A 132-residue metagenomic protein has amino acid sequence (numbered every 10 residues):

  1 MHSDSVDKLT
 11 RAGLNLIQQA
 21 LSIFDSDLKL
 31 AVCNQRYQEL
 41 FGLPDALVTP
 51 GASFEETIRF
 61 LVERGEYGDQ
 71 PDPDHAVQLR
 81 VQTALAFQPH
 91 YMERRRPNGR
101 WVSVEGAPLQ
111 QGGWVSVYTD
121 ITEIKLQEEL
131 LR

Functional and structural regions predicted by a protein language model:
M1, L109-R132: Sensory coupling linkers of modular signal transduction proteins
M1-D4, L9, A86-F87: Short, positively charged
S5-L28, E39, L130-R132: PAS/LOV and related PAS-like sensory modules
Q19-L85: PAS-family sensory domains
S22-I23, S103, V115-V117: Structured core elements
V81-S103, G112: Per-ARNT-Sim (PAS) sensory domains and their PAS-associated C-terminal
P97, E105-A107, V117: PAS-family sensory domains
